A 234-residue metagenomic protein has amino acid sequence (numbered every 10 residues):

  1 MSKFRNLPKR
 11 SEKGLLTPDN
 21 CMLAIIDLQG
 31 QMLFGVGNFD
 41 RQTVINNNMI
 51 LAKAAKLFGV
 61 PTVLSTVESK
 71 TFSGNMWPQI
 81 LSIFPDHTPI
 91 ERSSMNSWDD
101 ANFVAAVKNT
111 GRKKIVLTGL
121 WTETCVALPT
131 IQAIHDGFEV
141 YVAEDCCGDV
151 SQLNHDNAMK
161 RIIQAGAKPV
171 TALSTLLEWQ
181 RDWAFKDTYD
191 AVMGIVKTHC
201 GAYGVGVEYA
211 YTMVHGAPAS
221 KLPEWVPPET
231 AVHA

Functional and structural regions predicted by a protein language model:
M1-S93, E139-V142, D156-I163, L173 (+1 more regions): Active-site acidic carboxylates
S11-E12, M76-P78, D99-A106, V126-T130: Short, charged beta->alpha transition segments
L16-T17, L33, D99, V104 (+3 more regions): Generic, ordered loop/turn and secondary-structure boundary motif
N20, G111-K113: Short acidic/histidine-rich motifs immediately flanking catalytic phosphotransfer sites in two-component signaling
A52, K56, K108, T130 (+1 more regions): Surface-exposed amphipathic alpha-helices with a cationic face
E68-T71, M95-S97, T122-V126: Acidic, metal-coordinating catalytic cores used for nucleic-acid/nucleotide bond scission and strand-transfer chemistry
P89-G111: Glycine-rich oxoanion-binding loops at beta->alpha junctions
K113-A172: A contiguous pocket-lining binding segment that forms or flanks enzyme active sites
